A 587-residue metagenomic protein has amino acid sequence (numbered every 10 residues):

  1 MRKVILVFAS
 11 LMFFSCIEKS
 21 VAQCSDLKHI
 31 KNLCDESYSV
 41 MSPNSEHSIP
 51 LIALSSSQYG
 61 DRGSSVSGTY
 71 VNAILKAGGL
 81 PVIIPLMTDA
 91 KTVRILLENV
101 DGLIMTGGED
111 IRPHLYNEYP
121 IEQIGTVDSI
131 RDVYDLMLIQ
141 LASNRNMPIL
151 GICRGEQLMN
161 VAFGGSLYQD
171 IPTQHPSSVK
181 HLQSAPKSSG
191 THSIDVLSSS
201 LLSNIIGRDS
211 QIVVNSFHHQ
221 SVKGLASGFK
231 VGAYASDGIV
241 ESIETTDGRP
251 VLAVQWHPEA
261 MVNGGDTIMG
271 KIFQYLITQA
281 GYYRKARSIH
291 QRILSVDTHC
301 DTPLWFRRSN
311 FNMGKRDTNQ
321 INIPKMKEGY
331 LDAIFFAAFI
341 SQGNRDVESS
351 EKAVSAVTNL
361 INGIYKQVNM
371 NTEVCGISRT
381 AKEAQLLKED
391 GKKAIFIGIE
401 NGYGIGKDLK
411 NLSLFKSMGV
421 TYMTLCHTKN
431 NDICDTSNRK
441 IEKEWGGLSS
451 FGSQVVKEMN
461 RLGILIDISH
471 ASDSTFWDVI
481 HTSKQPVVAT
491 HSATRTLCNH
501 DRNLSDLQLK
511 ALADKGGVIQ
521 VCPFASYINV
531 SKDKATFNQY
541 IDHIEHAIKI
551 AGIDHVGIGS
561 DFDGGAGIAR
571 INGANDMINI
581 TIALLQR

Functional and structural regions predicted by a protein language model:
K3, S20-I152, N160-V161, G165-Y168 (+5 more regions): N-terminal beta1-alpha1 cap of cysteine-dependent amidohydrolase-like domains
V4-F13: Sec-dependent N-terminal signal peptides
P50-L51, L80, P148, S166 (+8 more regions): Proline-centered loop/turn at the N-terminus of a beta-strand
V214-S221, A253-P258, S295-T302, V420 (+2 more regions): Histidine-centered catalytic micro-motifs
G228, T246-V251, L387-K392: Beta-strand-turn-beta hairpins that frame and shape the catalytic cleft of phosphate-ester-processing enzymes
K285-E442, N499-L509, A513-Q520, F524-I558 (+1 more regions): N-terminal hydrophobic targeting/anchoring segments and the immediately downstream early-domain regions of hydrolases
L425-D435, K440-A511, V518-A525: Active-site core of metal-dependent hydrolases
